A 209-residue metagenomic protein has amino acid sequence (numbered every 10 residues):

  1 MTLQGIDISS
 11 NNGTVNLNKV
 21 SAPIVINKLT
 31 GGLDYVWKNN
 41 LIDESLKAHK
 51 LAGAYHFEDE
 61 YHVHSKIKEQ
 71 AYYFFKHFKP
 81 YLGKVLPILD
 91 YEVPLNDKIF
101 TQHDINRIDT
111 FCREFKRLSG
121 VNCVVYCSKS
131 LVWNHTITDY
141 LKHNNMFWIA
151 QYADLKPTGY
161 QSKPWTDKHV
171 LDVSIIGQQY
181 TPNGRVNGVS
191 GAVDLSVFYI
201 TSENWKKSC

Functional and structural regions predicted by a protein language model:
M1-L17, L141-C209: Functionally critical loop-and-helix segments that line ligand-binding/catalytic clefts of soluble enzyme domains
M1-V121: Substrate-binding cleft of extracellular glycoside hydrolase catalytic domains
V20, V36-N39, K66-K68, I137-D139 (+2 more regions): General "foldedness" signal
D34, Y61, V132, K156 (+1 more regions): Flexible, glycine-rich phosphate/dinucleotide-binding loops and adjacent beta-alpha linkers at cofactor/substrate
N39, D43, D104, S128-K129 (+3 more regions): Alpha-helix initiation/capping motif
V85-W165: Catalytic domains of cell-wall/extracellular-matrix polysaccharide-remodeling enzymes, centered on de-N-acetylation
